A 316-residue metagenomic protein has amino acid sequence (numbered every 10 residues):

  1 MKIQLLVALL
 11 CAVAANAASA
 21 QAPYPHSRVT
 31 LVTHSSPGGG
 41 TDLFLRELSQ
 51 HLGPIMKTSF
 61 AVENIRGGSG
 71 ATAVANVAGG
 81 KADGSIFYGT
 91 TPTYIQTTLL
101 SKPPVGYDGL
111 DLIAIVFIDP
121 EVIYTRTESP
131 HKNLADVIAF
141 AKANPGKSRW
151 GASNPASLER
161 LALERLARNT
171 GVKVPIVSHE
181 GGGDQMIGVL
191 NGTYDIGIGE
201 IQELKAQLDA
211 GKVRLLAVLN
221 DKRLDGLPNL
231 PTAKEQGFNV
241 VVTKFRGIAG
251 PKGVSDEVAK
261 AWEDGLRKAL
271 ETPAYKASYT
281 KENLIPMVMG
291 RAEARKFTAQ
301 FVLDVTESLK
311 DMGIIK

Functional and structural regions predicted by a protein language model:
M1-H26, K316: Short, low-complexity disordered leader/linker segments with a strong preference for bacterial N-terminal type II
A20-G109, K147, R168-I196, Q207 (+2 more regions): N-terminal (or domain-start) structured segment
H26-R28, N169-V172, D256-K316: An extracytoplasmic/periplasmic, membrane-proximal ligand-sensing/linker region
S36-G38, P92, R126-H131, A152-S157 (+4 more regions): Short coil/turn segments
G40-F44, L48, S69-A73, P92 (+12 more regions): Stable alpha-helical elements in mature extracytoplasmic
N76-S85, T98-D184, E235, F245-S278: Hinge/capping helix and adjacent helix->loop/strand transition within the periplasmic-binding protein
I118, L204-E271, Q300-L303: C-terminal lobe and pocket-closing loops of periplasmic/extracytoplasmic Venus-flytrap solute-binding proteins
